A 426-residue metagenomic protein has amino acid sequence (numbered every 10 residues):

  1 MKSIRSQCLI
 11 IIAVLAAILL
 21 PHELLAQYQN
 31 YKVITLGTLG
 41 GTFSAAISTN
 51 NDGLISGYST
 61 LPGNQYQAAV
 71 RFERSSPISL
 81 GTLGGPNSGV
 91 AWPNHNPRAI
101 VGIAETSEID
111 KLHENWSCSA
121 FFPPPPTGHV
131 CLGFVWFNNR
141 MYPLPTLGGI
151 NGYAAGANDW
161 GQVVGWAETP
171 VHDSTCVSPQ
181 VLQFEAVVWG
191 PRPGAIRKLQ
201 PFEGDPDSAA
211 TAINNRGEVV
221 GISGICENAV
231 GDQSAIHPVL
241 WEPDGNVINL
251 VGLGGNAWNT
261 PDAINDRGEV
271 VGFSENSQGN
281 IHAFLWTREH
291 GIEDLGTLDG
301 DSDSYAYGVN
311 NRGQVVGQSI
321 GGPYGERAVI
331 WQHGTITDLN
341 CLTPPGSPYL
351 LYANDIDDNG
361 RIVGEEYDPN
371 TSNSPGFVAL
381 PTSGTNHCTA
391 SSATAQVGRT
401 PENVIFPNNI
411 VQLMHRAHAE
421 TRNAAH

Functional and structural regions predicted by a protein language model:
K2-H426: Residue-level hotspots at or immediately adjacent to binding/recognition sites across diverse folds
